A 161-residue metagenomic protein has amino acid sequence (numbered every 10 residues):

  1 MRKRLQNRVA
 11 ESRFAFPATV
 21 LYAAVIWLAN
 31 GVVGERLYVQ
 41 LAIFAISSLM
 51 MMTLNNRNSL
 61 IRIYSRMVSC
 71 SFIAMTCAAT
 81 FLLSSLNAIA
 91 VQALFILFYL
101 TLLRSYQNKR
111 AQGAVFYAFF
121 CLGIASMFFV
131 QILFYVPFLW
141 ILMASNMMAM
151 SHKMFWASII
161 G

Functional and structural regions predicted by a protein language model:
M1-T19, I61-Y64: N-terminal membrane topogenic signal
I26-L37, T53-N58, F81-L82: Short, hydrophobic transmembrane alpha-helix segments
V33, C70-I89: Aromatic- and kink-enriched transmembrane "portal" helix at the membrane-lumen/periplasm boundary that abuts
F44-S48, A88-Y99, Y117, Y135-L142: Hydrophobic core segments of transmembrane alpha-helices in multi-pass, intramembrane catalytic enzymes
I46, R57-M75: Transmembrane-helix signature of polytopic, membrane-embedded enzymes that assemble or transfer cell-envelope glycans
S59, L83, F98-G113: Membrane-interface transmembrane helices that cradle and orient dolichyl/undecaprenyl
A114-V130: Membrane-interface alpha helices of multi-pass inner-membrane proteins
Y135-I160: Perimembrane helix-loop-helix junctions
